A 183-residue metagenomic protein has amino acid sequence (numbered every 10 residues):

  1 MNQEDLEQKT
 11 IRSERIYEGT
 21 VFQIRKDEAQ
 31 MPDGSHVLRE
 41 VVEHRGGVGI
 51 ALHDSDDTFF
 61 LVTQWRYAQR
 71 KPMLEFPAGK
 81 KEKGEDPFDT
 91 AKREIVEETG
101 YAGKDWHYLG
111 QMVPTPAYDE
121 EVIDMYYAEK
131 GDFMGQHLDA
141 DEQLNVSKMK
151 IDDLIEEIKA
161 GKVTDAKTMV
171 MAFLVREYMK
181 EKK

Functional and structural regions predicted by a protein language model:
M1-L6, K182-K183: Basic/polar N-terminal segments that are highly enriched at the extreme N-terminus, encompassing both cleavable
D5-E7, G49-D54, T58-R93: Conserved Nudix-box catalytic region and its N-terminal flanking loop in Nudix hydrolases and closely related
T10-I11, Y108: Residue-level detector of beta-propeller blades
R12-G49, S55: Acidic, metal-coordinating catalytic segment for phosphate/diphosphate chemistry, firing primarily on the Nudix
V37, H44-G49, K80-A166: Unchanged
T58-F59, D132-G135, E181: Short helix-loop capping/hinge motifs at secondary-structure junctions, enriched in acidic/polar residues
E157-K183: Long hydrophobic alpha-helical segments typical of transmembrane helices together with their membrane-interfacial
